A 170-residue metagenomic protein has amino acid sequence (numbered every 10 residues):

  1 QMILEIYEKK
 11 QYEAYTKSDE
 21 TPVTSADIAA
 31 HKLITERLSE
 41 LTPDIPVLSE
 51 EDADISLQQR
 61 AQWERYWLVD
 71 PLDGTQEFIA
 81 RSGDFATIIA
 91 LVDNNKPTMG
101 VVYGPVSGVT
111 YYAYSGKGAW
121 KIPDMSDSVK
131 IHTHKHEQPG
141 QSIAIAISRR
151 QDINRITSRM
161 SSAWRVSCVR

Functional and structural regions predicted by a protein language model:
Q1-L72, S158-M160: N-terminal subdomain of lithium-sensitive/metallo-dependent phosphomonoesterases centered on the IMPase/IPPase/PAP
I3, D27, L38, T75 (+3 more regions): Residue-level signal for inorganic ion chemistry
K9-K10, F85, Y114-K117: A short, compositionally biased
L48, L68, A86, Y112 (+1 more regions): Conserved beta-strand segments that form the floor/walls of ligand-binding pockets within enzyme and binding domains
S56-L57, Q76-I79, T110: Conserved protein kinase catalytic core
W63-P105: Glycine-rich active-site/cofactor-binding loop and its immediate structural neighborhood
I89-R170: Acidic beta-strand-loop-alpha-helix segment within the catalytic core of divalent metal-dependent phosphate-processing
